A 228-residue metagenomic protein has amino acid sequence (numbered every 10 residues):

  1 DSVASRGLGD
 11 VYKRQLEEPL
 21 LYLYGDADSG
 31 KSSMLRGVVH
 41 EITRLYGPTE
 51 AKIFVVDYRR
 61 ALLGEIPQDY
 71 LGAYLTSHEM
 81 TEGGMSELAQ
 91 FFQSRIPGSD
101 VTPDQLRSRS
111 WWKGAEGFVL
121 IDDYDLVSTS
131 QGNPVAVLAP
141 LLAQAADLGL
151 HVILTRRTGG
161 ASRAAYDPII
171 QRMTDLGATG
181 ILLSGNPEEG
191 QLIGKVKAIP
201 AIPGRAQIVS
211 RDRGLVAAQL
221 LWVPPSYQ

Functional and structural regions predicted by a protein language model:
D1-Y12: Single conserved hydrophobic/aromatic residue that forms the stacking wall/gate of nucleotide- or nucleobase-binding
K13-E18: Phosphate-binding P-loop
L23: Hydrophobic anchor at the beta1->P-loop junction of P-loop NTPases
A27: The conserved Walker
G30: Conserved glycine(s) of the Walker
S33-L35, E41-V135, T158, G185-E188: Mechanochemical coupling/switch segment within NTP-driven translocation systems
G37-V38, G84-E87, V137-L141, I169-L176: Alpha-helical scaffold elements adjacent to nucleotide-binding pockets in ATP/GTP-utilizing enzyme cores
F92, L142-Q144, L148, I153-Y227: Conserved ATP-driven motor cores of ASCE-family P-loop NTPases powering translocation/secretion/packaging/pilus
